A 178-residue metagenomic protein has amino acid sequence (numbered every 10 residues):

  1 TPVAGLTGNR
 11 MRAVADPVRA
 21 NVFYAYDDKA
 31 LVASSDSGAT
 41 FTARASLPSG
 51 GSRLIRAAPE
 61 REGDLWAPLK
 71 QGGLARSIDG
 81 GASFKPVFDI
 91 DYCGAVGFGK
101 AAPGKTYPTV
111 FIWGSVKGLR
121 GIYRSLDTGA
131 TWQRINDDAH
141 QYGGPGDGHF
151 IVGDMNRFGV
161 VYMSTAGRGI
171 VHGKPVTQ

Functional and structural regions predicted by a protein language model:
T1, S34-S35, F41, S77-I78 (+3 more regions): Conserved Ser/Thr-centered positions that define the repeating blades of beta-propeller domains
T1-A4, F41-A45, F84-F88, I135-H140: A short beta-strand motif characteristic of beta-propeller blades
R12-V18, L54-R61, A95-K105, F150-R157: Structural signature of eukaryotic scaffold interfaces centered on beta-propeller domains
A25-Y26, P68, F111-S115, M163-S164 (+1 more regions): Residue-level marker for isolated small/hydroxyl-bearing positions within beta-strands of beta-sheet-rich domains
K29, Q71, V116-K117, G167 (+1 more regions): Residue-level signature of beta-propeller blades and closely related beta-rich strand-turn architectures in secreted
P48-G50, F88-G97, T131-N156: Conserved blade-ending motifs and adjacent loop-strand segments that build the rim/top face of beta-propeller domains
A57-D64, P68-A75, K85-T128: Loop/turn-rich, solvent-exposed surfaces of beta-rich toroidal or solenoidal domains
G143-Q178: Blade-level signature of beta-propeller repeat domains, shared across WD40, Kelch, NHL, RCC1 and BNR/Asp-box propellers
